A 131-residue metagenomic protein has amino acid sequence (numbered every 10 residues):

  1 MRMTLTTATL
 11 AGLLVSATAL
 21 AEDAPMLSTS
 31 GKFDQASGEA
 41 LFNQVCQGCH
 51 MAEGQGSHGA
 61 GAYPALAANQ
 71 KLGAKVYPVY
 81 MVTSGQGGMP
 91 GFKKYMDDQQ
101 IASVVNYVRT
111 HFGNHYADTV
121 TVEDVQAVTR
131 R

Functional and structural regions predicted by a protein language model:
M1-T9: Bacterial N-terminal signal peptides that target proteins for export
S16-T18: N-terminal signal peptide c-region/cleavage motif recognized by signal peptidases
A21-L41, S57: Electrostatic cytochrome c docking/interface patches
E22-S30, D98-R131: Flexible coil segments in periplasmic/lumen-exposed cytochrome c-class electron-transfer proteins
D34, A74, P78, Q100-I101: Stable alpha-helical elements in mature extracytoplasmic
G38, F42-A52, V104: The canonical Cys-X-X-Cys-His
E39, M51, Q55-Y95: Gly/Gly-Pro-rich "capping" loops immediately C-terminal to redox-active cysteine motifs in periplasmic/lumenal
